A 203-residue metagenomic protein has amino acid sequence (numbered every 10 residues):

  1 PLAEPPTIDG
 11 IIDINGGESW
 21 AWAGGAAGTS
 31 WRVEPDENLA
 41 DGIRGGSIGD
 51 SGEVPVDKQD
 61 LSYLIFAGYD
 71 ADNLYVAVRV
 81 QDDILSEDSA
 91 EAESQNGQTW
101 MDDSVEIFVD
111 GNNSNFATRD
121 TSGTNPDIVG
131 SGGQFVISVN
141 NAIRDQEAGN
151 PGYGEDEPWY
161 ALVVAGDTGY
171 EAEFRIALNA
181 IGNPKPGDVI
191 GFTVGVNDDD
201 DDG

Functional and structural regions predicted by a protein language model:
P1-G203: Structural preference for beta-rich elements and adjacent junctions enriched in aromatics
